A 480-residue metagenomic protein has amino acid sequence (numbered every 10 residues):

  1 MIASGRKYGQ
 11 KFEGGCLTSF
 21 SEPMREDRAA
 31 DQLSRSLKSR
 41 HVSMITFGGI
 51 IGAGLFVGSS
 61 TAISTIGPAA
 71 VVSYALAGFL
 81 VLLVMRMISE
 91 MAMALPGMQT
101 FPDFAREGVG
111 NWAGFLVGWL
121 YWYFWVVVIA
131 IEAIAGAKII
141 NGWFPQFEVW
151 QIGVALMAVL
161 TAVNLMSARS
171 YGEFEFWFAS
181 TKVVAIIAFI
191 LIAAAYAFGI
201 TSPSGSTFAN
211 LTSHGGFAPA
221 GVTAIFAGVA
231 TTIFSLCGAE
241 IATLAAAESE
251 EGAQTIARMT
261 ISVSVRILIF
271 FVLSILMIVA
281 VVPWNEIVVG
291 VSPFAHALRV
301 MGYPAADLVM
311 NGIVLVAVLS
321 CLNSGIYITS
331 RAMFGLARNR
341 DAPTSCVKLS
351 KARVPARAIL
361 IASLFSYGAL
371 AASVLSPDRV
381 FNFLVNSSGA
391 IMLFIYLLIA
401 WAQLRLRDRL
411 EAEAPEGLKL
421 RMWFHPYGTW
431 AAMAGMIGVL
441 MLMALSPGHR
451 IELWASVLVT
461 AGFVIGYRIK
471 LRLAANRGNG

Functional and structural regions predicted by a protein language model:
I2-S59, S64-A69, L82-R86, G97-M98 (+4 more regions): Membrane-interface "cap" regions at the ends of multi-pass membrane proteins
R6, E26-S34, A70-V71, P145-E148 (+1 more regions): Helix-loop-helix junctions that connect adjacent transmembrane segments in multi-pass membrane transporters
Y8, E13-G14, S19-E26, D103-R106 (+7 more regions): Helix-loop-helix connectors at the membrane interface of multi-pass transporters/channels
S34, V57-I152, V263-V272, E452-V464: Extracellular loop-to-transmembrane helix junctions
G97, L120-I134, I233-S249, D307-T344 (+3 more regions): Membrane-helix boundary/coupling elements in multi-pass transport proteins
D103-R106, G110, N141-G142, T212 (+2 more regions): TM-loop-TM module centered on a large, flexible mid-protein loop between adjacent transmembrane helices in multi-pass
W150-S206, C237, T260-S264, V385-L398 (+2 more regions): Membrane-interface loop-to-helix entry segments
W177-F178, S345-A356, L393-G448, L473: C-terminal membrane-solvent junction of multi-pass transporters and transport-like membrane proteins
